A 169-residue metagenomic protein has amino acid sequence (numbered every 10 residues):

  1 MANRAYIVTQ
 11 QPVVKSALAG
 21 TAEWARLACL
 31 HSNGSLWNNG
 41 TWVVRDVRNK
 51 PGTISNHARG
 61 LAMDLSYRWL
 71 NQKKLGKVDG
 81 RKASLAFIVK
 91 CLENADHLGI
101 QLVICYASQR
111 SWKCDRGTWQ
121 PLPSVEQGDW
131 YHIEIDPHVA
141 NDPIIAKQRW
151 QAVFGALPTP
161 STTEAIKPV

Functional and structural regions predicted by a protein language model:
M1-A2, T53-R59, V125, W130: His-enriched metal-coordination microenvironments in redox/metal-binding proteins
M1-S32, V139-K167: Intrinsically disordered, low-complexity, Pro/Ser/Thr/Asn/Gly/Ala-rich spacer/linker segments adjacent to signal
N3-S16, D64-G80: Second-shell loop/turn segments in exported
A5-V8, P12-I54, L102-C114: Extended, low-complexity, intrinsically disordered C-terminal regulatory tails of eukaryotic serine/threonine kinases
A19, N56-R59, R81: Alpha-helix initiation and capping sites
A22-A25, A62, I88: A general structural signal for well-ordered alpha-helical packing
D46-G76: Short, conserved helix/loop micro-motifs enriched in His/Cys and acidic residues
W69-P168: Catalytic cores and adjacent binding grooves of peptidoglycan-active enzymes
